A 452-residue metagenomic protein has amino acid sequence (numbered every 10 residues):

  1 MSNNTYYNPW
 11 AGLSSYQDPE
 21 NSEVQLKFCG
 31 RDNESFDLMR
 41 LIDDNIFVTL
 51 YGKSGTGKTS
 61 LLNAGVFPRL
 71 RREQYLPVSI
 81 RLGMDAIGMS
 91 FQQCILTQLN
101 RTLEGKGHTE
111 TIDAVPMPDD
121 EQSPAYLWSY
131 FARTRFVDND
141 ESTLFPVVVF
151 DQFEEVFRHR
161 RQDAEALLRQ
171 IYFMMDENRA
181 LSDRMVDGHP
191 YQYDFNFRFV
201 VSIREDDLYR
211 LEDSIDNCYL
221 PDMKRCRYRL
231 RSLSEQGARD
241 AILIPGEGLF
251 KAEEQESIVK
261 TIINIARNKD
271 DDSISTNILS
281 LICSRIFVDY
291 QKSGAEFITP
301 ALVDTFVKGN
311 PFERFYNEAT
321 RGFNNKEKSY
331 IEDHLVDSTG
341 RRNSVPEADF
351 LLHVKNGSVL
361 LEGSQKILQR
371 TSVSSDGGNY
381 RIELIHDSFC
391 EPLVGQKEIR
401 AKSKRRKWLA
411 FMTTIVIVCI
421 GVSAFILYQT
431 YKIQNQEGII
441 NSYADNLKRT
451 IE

Functional and structural regions predicted by a protein language model:
M1-F411: Amphipathic helix/helix-loop-helix segment enriched in hydrophobic residues with interspersed Lys/Arg and occasional
K404-L447, I451: Alpha-helical transmembrane signal-anchor helices
